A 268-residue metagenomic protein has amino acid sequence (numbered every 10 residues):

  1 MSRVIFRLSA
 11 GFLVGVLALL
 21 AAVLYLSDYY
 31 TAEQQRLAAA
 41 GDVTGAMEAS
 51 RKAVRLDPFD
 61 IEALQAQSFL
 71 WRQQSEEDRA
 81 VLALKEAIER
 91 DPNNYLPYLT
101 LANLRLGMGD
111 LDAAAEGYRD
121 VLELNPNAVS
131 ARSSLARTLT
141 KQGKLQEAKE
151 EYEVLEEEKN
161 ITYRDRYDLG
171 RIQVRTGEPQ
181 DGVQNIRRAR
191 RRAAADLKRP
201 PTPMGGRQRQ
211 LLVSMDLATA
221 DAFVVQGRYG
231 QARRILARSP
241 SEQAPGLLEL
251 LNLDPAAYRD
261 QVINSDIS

Functional and structural regions predicted by a protein language model:
G15-A40: Hydrophobic alpha-helical transmembrane segments in integral membrane proteins
L24, P58, P92, P126 (+3 more regions): Short coil turns that delineate tetratricopeptide repeat
A39, Q73, G107-M108, K141-Q142 (+3 more regions): Register position in tetratricopeptide repeats
K52-R55, K85-E89, R119-E123, E153-E157 (+2 more regions): Conserved structural position within tetratricopeptide repeats
